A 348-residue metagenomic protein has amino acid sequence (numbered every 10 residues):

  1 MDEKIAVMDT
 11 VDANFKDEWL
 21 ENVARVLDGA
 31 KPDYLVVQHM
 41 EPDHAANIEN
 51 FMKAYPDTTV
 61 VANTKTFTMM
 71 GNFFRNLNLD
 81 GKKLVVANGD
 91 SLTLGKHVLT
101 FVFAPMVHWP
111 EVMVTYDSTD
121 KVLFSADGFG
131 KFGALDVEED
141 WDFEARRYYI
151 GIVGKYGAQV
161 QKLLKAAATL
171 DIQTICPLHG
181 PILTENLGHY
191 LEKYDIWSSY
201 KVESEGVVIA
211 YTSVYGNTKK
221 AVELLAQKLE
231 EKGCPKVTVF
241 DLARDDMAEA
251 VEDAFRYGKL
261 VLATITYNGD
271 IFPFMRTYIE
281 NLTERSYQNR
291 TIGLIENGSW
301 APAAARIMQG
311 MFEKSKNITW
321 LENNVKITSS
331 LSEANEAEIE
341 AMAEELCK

Functional and structural regions predicted by a protein language model:
M1-R25, V114-D117, K121-S125, T218: Conserved beta-strand hairpin/beta-sheet module of binuclear metal-dependent hydrolase folds, prominently
E3, N14-V61: Active-site metal-binding motif and surrounding structural segment of the metallo-beta-lactamase
K4-A6, Y34, H97, K121-F124 (+3 more regions): Structural motif
M8-T10, P32-M40, V60-N63, L123-D127 (+1 more regions): Active-site neighborhood of phospho(di)ester-bond hydrolases with catalytic His/Asp-centered motifs
A62-V112, Y156-K162: Metallo-beta-lactamase
D120-E138: Short, solvent-exposed beta-strand-terminating loops
L135-I175, H179-I182, L224-L242, A250-K348: FMN-binding flavodoxin-like domain, especially the glycine-rich phosphate-binding loop
C176-E203, T277: Short N-terminal or domain-adjacent regulatory/targeting segments
